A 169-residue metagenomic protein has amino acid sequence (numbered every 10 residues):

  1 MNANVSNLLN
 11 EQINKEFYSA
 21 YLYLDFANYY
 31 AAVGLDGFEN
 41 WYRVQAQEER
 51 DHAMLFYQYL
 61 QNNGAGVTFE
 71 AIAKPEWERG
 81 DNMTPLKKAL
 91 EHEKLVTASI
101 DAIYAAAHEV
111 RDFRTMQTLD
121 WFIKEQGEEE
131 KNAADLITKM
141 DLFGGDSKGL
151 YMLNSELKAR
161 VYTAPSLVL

Functional and structural regions predicted by a protein language model:
M1-L169: Iron-associated oxidoreductase/ferritin-like identity signal
